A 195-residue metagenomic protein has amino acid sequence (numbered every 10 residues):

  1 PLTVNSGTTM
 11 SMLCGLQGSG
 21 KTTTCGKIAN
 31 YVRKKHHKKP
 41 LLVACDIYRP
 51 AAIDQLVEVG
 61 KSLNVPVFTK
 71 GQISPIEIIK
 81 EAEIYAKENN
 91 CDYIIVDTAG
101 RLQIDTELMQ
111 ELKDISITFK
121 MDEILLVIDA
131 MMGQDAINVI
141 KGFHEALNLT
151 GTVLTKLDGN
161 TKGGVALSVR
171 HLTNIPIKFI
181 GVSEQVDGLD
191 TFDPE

Functional and structural regions predicted by a protein language model:
P1-C14, S19, T23-V127, Q134-V139 (+2 more regions): Nucleotide-state-sensitive switch-loop elements of NTP-binding domains
T155: Phosphate-centric recognition/catalysis
